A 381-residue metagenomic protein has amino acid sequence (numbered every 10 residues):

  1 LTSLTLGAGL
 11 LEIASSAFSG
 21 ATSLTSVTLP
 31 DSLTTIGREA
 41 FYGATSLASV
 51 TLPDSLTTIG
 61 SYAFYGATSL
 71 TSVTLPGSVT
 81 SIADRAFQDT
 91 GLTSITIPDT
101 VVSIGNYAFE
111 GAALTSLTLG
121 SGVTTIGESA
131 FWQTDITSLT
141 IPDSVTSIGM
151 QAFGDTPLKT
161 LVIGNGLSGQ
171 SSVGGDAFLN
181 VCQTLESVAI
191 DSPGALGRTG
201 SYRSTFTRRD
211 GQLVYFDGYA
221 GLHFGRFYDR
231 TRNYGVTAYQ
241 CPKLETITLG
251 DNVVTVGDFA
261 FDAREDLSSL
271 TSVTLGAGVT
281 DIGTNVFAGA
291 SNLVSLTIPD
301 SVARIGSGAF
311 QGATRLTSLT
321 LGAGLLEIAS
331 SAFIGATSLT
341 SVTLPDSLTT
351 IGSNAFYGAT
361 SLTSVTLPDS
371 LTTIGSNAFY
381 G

Functional and structural regions predicted by a protein language model:
L1-E12, T22-T35, T45-T58, T68-S81 (+12 more regions): Structural signature of tandem-repeat unit edges
A83, S129, G352, G375 (+1 more regions): Conserved phosphate-binding and hydrolysis motifs of nucleotide-dependent enzymes
